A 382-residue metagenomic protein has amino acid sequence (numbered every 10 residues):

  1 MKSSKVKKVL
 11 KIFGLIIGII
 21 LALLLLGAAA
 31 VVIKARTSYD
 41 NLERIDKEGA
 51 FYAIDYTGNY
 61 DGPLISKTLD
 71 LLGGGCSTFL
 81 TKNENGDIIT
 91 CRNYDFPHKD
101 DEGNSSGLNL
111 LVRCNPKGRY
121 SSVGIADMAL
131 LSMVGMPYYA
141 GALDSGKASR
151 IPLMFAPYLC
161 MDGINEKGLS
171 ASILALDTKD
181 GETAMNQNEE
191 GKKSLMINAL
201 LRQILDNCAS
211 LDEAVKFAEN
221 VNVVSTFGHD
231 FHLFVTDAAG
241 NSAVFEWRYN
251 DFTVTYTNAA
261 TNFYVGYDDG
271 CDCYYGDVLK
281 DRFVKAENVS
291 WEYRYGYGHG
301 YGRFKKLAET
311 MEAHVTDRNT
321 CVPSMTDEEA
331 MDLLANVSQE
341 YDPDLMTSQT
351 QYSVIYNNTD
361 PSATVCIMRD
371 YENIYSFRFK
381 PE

Functional and structural regions predicted by a protein language model:
M1-V9: N-terminal Lys/Arg-rich, disordered targeting/topogenic segments
K7-K8, L15-I19: C-terminal amphipathic "assembly/sorting" segment characterized by alternating charged and hydrophobic residues
F13, I20-D212, E219, V223-V224 (+1 more regions): N-terminal mature-domain region immediately after signal-peptide cleavage in secreted/organellar precursors
G118-L130, Y264-R294: A recognition module on extended beta-rich or small alphabeta surfaces enriched in W/G with H and D/E
V215-V235: Active-site periphery "cap/insert" segments of enzyme catalytic domains
G228-F283: Extended amphipathic alpha-helical segments with heptad-repeat/coiled-coil character used for oligomerization, fusion
Y275-M331: Long, charge-rich alpha-helical interaction segments
